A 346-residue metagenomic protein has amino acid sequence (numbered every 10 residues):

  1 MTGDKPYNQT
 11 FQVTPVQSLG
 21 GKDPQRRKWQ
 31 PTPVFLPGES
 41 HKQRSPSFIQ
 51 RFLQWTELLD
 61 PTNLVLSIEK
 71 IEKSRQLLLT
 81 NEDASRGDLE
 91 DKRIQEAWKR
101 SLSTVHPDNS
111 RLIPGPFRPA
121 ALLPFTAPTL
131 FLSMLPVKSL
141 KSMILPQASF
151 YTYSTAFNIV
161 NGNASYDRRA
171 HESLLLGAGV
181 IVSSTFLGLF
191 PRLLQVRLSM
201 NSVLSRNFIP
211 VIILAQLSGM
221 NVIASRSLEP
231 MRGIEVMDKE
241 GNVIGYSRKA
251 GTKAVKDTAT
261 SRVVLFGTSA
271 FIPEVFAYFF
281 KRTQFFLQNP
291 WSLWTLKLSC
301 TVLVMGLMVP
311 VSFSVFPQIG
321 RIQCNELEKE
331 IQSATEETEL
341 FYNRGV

Functional and structural regions predicted by a protein language model:
M1-N8, I49-S261, Y278-L296, S314-V346: Glycine-rich, hydrophobic membrane-spanning regions of integral membrane proteins that mediate transport
D4-F48: Small-residue-rich alpha-helical packing segments, especially N-terminal targeting/signal peptides and transmembrane
S18, W29, V34-F35, E57-L58 (+3 more regions): Acidic/proline-rich low-complexity IDRs
L265-K281: Alpha-helical transmembrane segments and their membrane-interface junctions in multi-pass membrane proteins
K297-V304, M308: Outer membrane beta-barrel transmembrane domains
